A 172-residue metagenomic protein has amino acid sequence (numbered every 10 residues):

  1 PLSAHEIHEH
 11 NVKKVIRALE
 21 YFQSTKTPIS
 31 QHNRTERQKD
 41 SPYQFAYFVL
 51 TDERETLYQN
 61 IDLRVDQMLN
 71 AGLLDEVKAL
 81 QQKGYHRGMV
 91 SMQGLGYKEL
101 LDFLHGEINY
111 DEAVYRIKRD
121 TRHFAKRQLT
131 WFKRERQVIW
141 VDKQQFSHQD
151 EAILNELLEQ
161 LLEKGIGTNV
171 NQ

Functional and structural regions predicted by a protein language model:
P1-Q172: Phosphate/pyrophosphate-binding catalytic cores of soluble transferases and nucleic-acid-acting enzymes
